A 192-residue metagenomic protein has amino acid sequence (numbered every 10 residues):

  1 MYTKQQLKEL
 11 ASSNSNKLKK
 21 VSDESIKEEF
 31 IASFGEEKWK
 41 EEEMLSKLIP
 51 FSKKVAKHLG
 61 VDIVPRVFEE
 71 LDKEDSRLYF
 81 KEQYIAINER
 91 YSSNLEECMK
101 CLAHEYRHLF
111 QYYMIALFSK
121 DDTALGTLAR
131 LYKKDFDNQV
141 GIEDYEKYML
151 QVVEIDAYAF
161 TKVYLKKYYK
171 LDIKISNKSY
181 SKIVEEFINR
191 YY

Functional and structural regions predicted by a protein language model:
M1-D23, Q111: N-terminal low-structure segments adjacent to metalloprotease catalytic domains across cellular compartments
S13, K17-K81: Auxiliary, metal-adjacent structural segments of Zn-dependent hydrolase domains
E29-F30, Q83-Y84, D137-E143: Short glycine/proline-rich turn/loop motifs
K40, K47, N94, K182-N189: Active-site hotspot residues in diverse enzymes, especially metal/ion-binding acidic/histidine motifs
S46, E96, K100, H104 (+2 more regions): A structural signal for well-ordered alpha-helical segments within the folded catalytic domains of diverse enzymes
V61-E97, Y106, Y112-Y113: Active-site scaffold of zinc-dependent metalloenzymes
E105-T123: Catalytic Zn2+-binding segment of zinc metalloproteases
K120-Y192: Metalloprotease/metallohydrolase-associated module, dominated by Zn2+-dependent proteases
